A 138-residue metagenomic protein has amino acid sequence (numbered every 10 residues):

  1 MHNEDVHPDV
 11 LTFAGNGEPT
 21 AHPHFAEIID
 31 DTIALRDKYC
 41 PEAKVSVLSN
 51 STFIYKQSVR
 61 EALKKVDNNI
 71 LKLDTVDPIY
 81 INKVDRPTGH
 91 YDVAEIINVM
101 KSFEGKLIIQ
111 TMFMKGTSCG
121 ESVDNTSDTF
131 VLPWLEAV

Functional and structural regions predicted by a protein language model:
M1-T12, E27: Conserved alpha-helical substructure of the radical SAM core
F13-G15, T111: Short glycine-centered, acidic/aromatic-flanked micro-motifs in structured strand/loop junctions that mark active-site
A21-V138: Conserved AdoMet/S-adenosylmethionine-binding subsite of the radical SAM
